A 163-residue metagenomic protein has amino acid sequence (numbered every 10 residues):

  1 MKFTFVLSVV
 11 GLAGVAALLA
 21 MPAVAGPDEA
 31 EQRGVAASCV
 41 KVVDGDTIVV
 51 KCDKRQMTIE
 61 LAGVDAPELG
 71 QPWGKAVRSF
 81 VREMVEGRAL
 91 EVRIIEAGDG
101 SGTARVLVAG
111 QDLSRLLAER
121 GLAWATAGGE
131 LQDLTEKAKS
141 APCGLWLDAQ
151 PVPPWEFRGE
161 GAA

Functional and structural regions predicted by a protein language model:
K2-A163: Small beta-barrel nucleic-acid-binding modules, primarily SNase/OB-fold domains and secondarily Tudor-like barrels
